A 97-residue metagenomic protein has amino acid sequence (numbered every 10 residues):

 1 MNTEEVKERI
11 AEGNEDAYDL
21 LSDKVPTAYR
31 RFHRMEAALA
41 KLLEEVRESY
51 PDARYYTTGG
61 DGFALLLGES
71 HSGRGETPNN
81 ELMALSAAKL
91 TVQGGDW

Functional and structural regions predicted by a protein language model:
M1-E8, R31, A38: Extracytoplasmic glycan-interaction modules
T3-S22, T57-W97: Detector for the mature cores of small, proteolytically processed and post-translationally modified peptide effectors
D23-A53: Contiguous, amphipathic alpha-helical segments that mediate oligomerization or scaffolding in large protein assemblies
